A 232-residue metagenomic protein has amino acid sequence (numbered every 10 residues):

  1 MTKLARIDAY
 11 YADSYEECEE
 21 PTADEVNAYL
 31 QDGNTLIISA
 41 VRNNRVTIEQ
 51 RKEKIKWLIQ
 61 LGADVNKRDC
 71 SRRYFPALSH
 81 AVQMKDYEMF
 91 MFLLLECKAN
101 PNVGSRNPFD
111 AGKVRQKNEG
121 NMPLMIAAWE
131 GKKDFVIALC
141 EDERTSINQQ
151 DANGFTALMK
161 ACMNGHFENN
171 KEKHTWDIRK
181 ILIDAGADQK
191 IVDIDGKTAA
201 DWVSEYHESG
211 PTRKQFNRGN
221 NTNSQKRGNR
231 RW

Functional and structural regions predicted by a protein language model:
M1-L61, S79, Q83, M91 (+1 more regions): Intrinsically disordered, low-complexity regulatory segments in ankyrin-centric signaling systems
L4-I7, Y29-R42, R68-L78, G104-P123 (+2 more regions): Ankyrin-repeat boundary/"N-cap" motif
L4-R6, E172, A185-W232: Ankyrin-repeat-protein effector appendages
E19-E25, K56-D64, M91-N100, I137-S146 (+2 more regions): Ankyrin repeat domain, specifically the short helix-to-loop turn at the C-terminus of the second helix of each repeat
K54, M89, D134-F135, N169 (+2 more regions): Conserved ankyrin/ankyrin-like repeat signature
R144-D195: Ankyrin-repeat and related helical/solenoid repeat scaffolds used for protein-protein interactions
